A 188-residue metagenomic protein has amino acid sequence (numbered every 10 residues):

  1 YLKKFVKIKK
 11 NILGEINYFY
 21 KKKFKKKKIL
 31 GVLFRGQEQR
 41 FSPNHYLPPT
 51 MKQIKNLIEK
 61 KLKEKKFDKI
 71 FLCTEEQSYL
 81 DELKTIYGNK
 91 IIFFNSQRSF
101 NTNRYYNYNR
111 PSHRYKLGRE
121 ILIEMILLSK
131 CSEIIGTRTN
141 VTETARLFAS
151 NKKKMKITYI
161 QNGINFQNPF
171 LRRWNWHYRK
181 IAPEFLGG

Functional and structural regions predicted by a protein language model:
Y1-F67, L186-G188: Secretory-pathway luminal glycosyltransferase catalytic domains
G31-L33, F71-C73, F93, I135-T137 (+1 more regions): A structural signal for short, well-ordered beta-strand segments and their strand-loop junctions that often border
L33-Q39, L62-H113: Catalytic donor nucleotide-activated moiety binding site of glycosyltransferases and closely related
S42-H45, L80-T85, A145-F148: A short acidic (Asp/Glu
T50, I54, E76, E120-I121: Amphipathic coiled-coil/heptad-repeat helices and related helical stalk/stem segments that mediate oligomerization
N103-K116, L171-K180: Short, surface-exposed amphipathic charged segments that create phosphate/polyanion-binding patches used for binding
R119-F166: A donor-sugar binding/catalytic signature common to diverse glycosyltransferases and related nucleotide-sugar
I160-G188: Leloir-type glycosyltransferase catalytic cores
